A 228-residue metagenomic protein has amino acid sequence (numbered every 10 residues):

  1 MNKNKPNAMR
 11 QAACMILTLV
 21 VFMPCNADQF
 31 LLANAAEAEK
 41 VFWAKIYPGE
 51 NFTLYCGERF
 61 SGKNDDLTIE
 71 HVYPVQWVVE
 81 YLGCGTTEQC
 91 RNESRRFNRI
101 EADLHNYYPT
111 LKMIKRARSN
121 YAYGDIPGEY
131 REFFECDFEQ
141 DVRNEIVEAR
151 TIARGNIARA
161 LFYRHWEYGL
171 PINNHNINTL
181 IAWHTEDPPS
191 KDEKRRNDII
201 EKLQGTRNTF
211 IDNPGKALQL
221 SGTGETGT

Functional and structural regions predicted by a protein language model:
N2-A13: Bacterial N-terminal signal peptides that target proteins for export
V21-P24: N-terminal signal peptide c-region/cleavage motif recognized by signal peptidases
D28-T68, L180-A182, D192-E193: Aromatic-lined ligand-binding clefts that engage carbohydrates, nucleic acids, or primary amines
G62-D65, E70-T228: Domain-level detector of nuclease and nuclease-like folds in predominantly extracellular/periplasmic contexts
